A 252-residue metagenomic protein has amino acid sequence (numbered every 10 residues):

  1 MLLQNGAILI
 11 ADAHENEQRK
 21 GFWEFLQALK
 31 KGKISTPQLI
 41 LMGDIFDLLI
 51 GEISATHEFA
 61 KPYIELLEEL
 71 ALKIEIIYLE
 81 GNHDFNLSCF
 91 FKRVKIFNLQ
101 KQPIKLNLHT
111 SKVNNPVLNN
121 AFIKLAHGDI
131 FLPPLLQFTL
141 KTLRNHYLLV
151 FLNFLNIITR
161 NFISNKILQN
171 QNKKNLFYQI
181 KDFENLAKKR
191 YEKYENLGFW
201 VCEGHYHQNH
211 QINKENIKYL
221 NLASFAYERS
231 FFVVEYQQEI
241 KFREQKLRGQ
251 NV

Functional and structural regions predicted by a protein language model:
L2-G6, E15-P116: Core catalytic region of metal-dependent phosphoesterases/phosphodiesterases, especially metallo-beta-lactamase-like
L2-L3, L9, L41, I212-K214 (+1 more regions): Generic beta-strand structural signal
L9-A11, L39-D44, E75-N82, L125-A126 (+2 more regions): Active-site neighborhood of phospho(di)ester-bond hydrolases with catalytic His/Asp-centered motifs
L48-L70, N145, N172-L197: N-terminal short leaders/motifs
S54, E58-K61, G81-F91, G128-K141 (+2 more regions): Short secondary-structure transition/capping segments
K95-L99, P103, N115, N120 (+5 more regions): Conserved beta-sheet core of the metallophosphoesterase superfamily
L125-L186: Active-site-proximal loop/helix segment associated with metal-binding centers of metalloenzymes
R243-V252: Short, solvent-exposed aromatic-acidic interface loops
